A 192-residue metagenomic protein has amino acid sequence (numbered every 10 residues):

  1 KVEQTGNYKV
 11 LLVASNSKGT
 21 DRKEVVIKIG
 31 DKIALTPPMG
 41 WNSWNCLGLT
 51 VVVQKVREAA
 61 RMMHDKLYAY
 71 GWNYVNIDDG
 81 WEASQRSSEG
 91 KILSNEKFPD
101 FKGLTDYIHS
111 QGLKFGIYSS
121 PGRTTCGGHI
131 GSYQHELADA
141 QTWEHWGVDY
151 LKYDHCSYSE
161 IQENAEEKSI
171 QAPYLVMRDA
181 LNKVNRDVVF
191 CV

Functional and structural regions predicted by a protein language model:
K1-Q4: Residue-level recognition of secondary-structure-to-loop junctions
G6-V10: Exposed beta-strand face motif in extracellular beta-rich ectodomains
G19-V25: Extracellular and select intracellular beta-sandwich modules with Ser/Thr-enriched, small-residue motifs on
V26-K55: An acidic-aromatic substrate-binding cleft motif
L35, V53, R57, F98 (+5 more regions): Conserved structured core elements
N45, A59-E167: Aromatic-lined carbohydrate-binding/catalytic grooves of carbohydrate-active enzymes
T105-H109, S169-V192: Active-site-proximal helices and loops of the catalytic beta/alpha 8
